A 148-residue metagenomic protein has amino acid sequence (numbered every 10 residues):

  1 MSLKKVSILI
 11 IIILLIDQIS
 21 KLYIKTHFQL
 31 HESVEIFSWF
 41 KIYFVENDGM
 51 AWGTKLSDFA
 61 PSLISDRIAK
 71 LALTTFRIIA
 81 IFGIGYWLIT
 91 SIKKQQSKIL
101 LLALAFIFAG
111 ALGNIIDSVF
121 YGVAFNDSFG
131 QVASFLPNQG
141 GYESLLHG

Functional and structural regions predicted by a protein language model:
M1-G148: Alpha-helical transmembrane bundles and membrane-interface segments of multipass inner-membrane proteins
